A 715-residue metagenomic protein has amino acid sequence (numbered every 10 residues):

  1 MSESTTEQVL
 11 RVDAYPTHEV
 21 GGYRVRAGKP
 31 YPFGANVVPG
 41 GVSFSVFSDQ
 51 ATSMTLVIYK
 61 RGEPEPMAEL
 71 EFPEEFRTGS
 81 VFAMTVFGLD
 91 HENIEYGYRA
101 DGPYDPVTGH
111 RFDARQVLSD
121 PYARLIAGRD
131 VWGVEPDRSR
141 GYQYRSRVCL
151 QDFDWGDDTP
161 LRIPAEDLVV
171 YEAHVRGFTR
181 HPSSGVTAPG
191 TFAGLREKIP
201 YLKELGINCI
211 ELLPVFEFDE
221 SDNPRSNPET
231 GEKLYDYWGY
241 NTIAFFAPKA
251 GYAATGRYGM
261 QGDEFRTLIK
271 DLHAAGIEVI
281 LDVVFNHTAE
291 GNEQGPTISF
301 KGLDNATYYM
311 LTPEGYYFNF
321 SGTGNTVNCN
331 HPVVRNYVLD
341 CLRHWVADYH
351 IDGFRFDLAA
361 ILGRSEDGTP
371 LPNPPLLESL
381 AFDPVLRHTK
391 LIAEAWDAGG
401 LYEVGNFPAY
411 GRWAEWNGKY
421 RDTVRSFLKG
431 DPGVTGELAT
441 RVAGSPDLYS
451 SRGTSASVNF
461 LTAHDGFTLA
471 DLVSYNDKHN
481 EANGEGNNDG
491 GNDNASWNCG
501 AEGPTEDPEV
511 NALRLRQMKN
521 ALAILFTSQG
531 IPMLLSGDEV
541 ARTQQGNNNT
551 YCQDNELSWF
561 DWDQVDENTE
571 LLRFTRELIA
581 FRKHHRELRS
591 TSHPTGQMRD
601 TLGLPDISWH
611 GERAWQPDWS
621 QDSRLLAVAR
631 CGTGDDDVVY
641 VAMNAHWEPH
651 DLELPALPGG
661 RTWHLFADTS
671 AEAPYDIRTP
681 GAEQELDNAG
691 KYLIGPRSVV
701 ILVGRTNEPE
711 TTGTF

Functional and structural regions predicted by a protein language model:
S2-Y171, R176, E197, L202 (+4 more regions): Carbohydrate-interacting/catalytic domains
V46, Y98, A173, L202 (+11 more regions): Conserved, mostly hydrophobic/aromatic
S53, C209, D352-G353, M533: Residues at the N-termini of beta-strands
N93, D105-G109, T179-H181, F218-D222 (+7 more regions): Short catalytic/ligand-binding loop motif for oxyanion handling, primarily in non-cytosolic enzymes, centered on
Y96, A100-D157, E220-T242, G295-Y316 (+1 more regions): Core domains of carbohydrate- and sulfate-ester-processing enzymes
H174-A193, E197-I351, L358-V385, L401: Substrate-binding/active-site clefts of carbohydrate-active enzymes
P182-R196, Y475-N480, P674-N688: Short, polar loop/linker segments at the starts of domains and inter-domain junctions
H350, E366, L371-S536, A541 (+6 more regions): Conserved alpha/beta catalytic core and glycan-binding cleft of carbohydrate-active enzymes
